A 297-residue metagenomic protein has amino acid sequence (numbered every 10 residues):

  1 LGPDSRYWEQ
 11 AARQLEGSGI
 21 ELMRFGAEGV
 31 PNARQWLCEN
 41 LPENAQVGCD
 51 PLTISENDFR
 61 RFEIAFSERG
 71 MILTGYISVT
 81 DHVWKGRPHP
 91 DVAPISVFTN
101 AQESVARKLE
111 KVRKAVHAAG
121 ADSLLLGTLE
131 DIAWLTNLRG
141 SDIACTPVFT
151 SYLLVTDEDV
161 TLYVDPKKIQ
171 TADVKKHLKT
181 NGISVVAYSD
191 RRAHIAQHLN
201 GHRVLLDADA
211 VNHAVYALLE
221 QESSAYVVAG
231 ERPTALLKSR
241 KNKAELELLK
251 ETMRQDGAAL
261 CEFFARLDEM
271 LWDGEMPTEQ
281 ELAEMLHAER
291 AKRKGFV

Functional and structural regions predicted by a protein language model:
L1-V297: Active-site neighborhoods and metal-handling regions in enzymes and metal-associated proteins
